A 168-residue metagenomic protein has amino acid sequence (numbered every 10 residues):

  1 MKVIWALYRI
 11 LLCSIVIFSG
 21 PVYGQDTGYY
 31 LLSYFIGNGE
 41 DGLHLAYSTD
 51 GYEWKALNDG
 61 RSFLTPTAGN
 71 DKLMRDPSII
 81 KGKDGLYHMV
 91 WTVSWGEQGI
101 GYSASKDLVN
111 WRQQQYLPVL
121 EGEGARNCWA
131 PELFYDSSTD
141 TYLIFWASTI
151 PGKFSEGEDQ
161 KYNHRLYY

Functional and structural regions predicted by a protein language model:
M1-R9: Positively charged n-region of N-terminal signal peptides that target proteins for export
Y8-S19: Bacterial N-terminal signal peptides
V22-Y168: Carbohydrate-active catalytic/glycan-binding domains of CAZyme proteins, especially the secreted or lumenal ectodomains
